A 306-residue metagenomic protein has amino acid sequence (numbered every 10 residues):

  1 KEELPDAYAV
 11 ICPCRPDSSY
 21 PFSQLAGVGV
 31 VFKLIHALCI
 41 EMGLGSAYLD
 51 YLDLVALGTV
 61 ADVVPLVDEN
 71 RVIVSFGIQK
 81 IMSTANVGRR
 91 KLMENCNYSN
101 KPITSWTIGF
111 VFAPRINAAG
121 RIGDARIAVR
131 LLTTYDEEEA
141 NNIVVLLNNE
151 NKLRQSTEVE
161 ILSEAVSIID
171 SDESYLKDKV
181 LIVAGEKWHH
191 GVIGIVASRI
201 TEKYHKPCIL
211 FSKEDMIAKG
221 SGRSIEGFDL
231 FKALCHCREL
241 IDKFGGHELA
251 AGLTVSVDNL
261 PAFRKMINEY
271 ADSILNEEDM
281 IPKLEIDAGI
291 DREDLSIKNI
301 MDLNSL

Functional and structural regions predicted by a protein language model:
K1-L4, D17-S19, D215-A218, F228: Short gly/pro/ser/thr-enriched loop/turn and capping motifs at secondary-structure boundaries
L4, A125, I193-I195, R264 (+1 more regions): Conserved strand-to-helix beginnings and helix N-cap segments that scaffold or border functional pockets
L4-L44, Y48-V60: Short alpha-helices
I35-A37, N259-A262, I267: Cysteine-nucleophile active-site neighborhood
C39-L260: Hydrophobic helix-and-loop "lid/oligomerization" segment in the mid-to-C-terminal part of catalytic domains
V63, N86, E269-L306: A contiguous loop/helix-start segment that scaffolds small-molecule binding in enzyme catalytic cores
L234-R238, R264-A271: Short amphipathic alpha-helices in soluble, non-transmembrane regions that often serve as interface/regulatory elements
